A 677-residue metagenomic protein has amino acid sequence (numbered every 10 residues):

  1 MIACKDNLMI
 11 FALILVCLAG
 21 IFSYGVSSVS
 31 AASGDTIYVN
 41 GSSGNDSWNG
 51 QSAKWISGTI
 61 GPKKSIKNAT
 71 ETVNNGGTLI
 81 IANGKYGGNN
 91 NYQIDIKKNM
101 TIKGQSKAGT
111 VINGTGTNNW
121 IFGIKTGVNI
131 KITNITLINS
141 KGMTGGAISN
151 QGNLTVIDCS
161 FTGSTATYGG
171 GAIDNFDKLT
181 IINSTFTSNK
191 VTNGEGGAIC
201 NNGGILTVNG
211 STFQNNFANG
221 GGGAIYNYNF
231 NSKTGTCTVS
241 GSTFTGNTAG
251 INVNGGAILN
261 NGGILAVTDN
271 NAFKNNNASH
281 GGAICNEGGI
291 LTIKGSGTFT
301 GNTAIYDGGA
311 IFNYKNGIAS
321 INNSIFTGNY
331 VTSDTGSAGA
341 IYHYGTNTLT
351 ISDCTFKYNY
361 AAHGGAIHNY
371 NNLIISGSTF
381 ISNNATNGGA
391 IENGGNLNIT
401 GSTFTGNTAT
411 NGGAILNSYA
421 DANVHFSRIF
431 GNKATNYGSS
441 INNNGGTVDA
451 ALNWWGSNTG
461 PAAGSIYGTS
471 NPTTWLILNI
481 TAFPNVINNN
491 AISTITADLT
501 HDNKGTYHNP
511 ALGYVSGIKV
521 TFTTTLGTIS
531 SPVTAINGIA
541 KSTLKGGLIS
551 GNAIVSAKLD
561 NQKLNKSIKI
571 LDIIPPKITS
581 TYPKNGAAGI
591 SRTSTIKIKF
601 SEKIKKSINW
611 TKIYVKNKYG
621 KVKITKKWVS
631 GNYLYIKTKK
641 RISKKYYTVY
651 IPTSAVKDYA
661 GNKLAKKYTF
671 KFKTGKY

Functional and structural regions predicted by a protein language model:
S28-N68, K85: Right-handed parallel beta-helix/beta-solenoid
I37-G41, K64-G88, M100-K107: Glycine-rich repeat segments that build the extracellular carbohydrate-interaction surface of secreted and virion
N74-N75, G87-T101, V111-L154, Y168-G170 (+10 more regions): Extracellular beta-strand-rich solenoid/capping regions of secreted or surface-exposed proteins that bind or remodel
I81, T101-G104, N129-T133, L154-F161 (+19 more regions): All-beta strand scaffolds that present successive hydrophobic residues in beta-strands
Y92, N411-G413, F426-I429, N443-P461 (+1 more regions): The feature marks long extracellular or luminal low-complexity segments
G109-N119, I135-A147, S160-A172, T185-C200 (+10 more regions): Glycine-centered low-complexity coil/loop motifs and glycine-rich tracts, especially the flexible linkers
R592-K626, S654-K657, T669-F670: Short, surface-exposed alpha-helix to beta-strand junction/turn motifs within ectodomains of secreted and cell-envelope
